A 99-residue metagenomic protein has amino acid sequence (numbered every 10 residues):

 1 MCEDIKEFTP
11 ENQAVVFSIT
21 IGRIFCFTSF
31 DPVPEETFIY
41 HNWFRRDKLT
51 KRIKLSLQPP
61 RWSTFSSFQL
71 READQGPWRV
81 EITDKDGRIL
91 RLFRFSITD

Functional and structural regions predicted by a protein language model:
M1-I21: Short, compositionally biased P/S/T/A/G/V-rich stretches that sit at domain boundaries
I21, E36, A73-P77: Extracellular Ig-like/FN3 beta-sandwich strand-entry sites
R23-D31: Short edge beta-strand/loop segments characteristic of extracellular beta-sandwich folds
F27, R61-L70: Exposed aromatic-hydrophobic patches
H41-R45, I82: Conserved aromatic beta-strand anchor motif in extracellular beta-sandwich/beta-rich domains
L49-P60: Solvent-exposed serine/threonine-rich low-complexity stretches and specific carbohydrate-binding patches
P60-W62, D74-E81: A glycine-anchored, Pro-Gly-centered beta-turn/N-cap motif
D84-F93: Short acidic/polar inter-strand loop motif in beta-rich domains
